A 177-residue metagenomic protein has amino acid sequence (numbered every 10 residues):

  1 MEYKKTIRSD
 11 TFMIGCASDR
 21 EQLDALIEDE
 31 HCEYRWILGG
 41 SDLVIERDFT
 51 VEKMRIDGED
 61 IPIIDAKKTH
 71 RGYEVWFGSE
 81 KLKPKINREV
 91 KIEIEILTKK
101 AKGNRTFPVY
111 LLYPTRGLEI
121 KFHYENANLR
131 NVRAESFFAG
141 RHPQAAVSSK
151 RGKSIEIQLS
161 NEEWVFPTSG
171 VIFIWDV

Functional and structural regions predicted by a protein language model:
M1-V177: Lumenal/extracellular ectodomains and adaptor appendage modules of the eukaryotic vesicle/secretory system
